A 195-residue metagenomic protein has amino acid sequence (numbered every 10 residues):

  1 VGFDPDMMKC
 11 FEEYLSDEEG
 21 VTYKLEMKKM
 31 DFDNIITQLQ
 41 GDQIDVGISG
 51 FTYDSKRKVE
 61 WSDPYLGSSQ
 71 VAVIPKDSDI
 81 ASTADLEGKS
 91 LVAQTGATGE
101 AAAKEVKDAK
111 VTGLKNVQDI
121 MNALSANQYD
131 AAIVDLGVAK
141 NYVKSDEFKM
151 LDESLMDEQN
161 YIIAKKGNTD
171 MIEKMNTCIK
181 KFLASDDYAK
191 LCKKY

Functional and structural regions predicted by a protein language model:
V1-S49: Extracytoplasmic small-molecule ligand-binding "clamshell" domains of the periplasmic binding protein/Venus flytrap
P5-Y14, A97, Y161-Y195: Extended ligand-binding regions for polar small-molecule ligands
T22-T37, S78, T112-A126, E158: Short helix-initiation/N-cap motifs at beta->coil->alpha
Y23, A101-D119, E147-S154, I179-Y195: Ligand-binding clefts/hinges and TM-proximal coupling segments of bilobed small-molecule sensing domains
K28-D33, D42-D54, K76, Q94-T98 (+3 more regions): Beta->alpha turn/N-cap motifs
N34, I48-V59, A102, S125-D157: A ligand-binding cleft/hinge motif common to bilobed small-molecule-binding domains
L66-I74, L136, K140-K180: Periplasmic-binding protein-like
I74-L91: Flexible hinge/capping segments at coil-to-helix
